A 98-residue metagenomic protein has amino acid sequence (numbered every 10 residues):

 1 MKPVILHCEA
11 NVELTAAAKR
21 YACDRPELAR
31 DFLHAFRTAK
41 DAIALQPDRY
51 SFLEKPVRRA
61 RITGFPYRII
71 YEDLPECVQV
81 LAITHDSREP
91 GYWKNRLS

Functional and structural regions predicted by a protein language model:
M1-L33: Arg/Lys-rich, positively charged N-terminal/basic patches that mediate binding to nucleic acids
A16, R20-C23, A42-L45, C77: Conserved amphipathic alpha-helical interaction elements at protein-protein interfaces in regulatory, energy-coupling
R30-D31, S51-L53, Y92: Short, hydrophobic secondary-structure boundary micro-motifs
T38, L45-V78: Basic/aromatic recognition patch in beta-strand/loop cores that engages polyanionic ligands
R68, E72-S98: Enriched for short, Lys/Arg-rich terminal
